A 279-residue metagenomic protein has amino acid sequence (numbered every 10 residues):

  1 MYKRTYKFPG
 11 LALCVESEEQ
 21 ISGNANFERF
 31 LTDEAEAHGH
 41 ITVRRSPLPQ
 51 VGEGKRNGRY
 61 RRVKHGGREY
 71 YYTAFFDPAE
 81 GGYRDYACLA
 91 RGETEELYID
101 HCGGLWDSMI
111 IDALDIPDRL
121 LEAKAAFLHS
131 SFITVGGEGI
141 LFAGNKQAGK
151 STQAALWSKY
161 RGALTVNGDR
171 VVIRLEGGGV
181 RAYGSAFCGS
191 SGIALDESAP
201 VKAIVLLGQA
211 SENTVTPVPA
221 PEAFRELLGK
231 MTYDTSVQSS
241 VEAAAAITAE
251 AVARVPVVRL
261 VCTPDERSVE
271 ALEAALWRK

Functional and structural regions predicted by a protein language model:
M1-K146, L156-V166, V171-K279: A noncatalytic interaction/capping subdomain that flanks phosphate/NTP-handling catalytic cores
A148-K150: Conserved glycine(s) of the Walker
Q153: Hydrophobic positions on the alpha1 helix immediately C-terminal to the Walker A/P-loop
